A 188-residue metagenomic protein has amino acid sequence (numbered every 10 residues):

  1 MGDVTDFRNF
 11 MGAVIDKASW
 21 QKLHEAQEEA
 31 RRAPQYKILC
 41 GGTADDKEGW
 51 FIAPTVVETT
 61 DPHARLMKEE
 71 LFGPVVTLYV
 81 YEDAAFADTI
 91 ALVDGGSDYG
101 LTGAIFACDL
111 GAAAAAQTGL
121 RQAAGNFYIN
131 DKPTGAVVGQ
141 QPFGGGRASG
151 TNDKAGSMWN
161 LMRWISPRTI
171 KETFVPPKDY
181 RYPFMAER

Functional and structural regions predicted by a protein language model:
G2, P34-T43: Short secondary-structure junctions
V4-R8: PAS and related sensory helical modules
M11, A18-K22: Structural signature of PLP-dependent enzymes
M11, A44-K47, F51-R188: Conserved C-terminal structural/oligomerization subdomain of aldehyde/semialdehyde dehydrogenase
I15-A18, Y79: Glycosyltransferase donor-binding loop in the core domain
Q21-K37: Long, low-complexity segments enriched in small/aliphatic residues
